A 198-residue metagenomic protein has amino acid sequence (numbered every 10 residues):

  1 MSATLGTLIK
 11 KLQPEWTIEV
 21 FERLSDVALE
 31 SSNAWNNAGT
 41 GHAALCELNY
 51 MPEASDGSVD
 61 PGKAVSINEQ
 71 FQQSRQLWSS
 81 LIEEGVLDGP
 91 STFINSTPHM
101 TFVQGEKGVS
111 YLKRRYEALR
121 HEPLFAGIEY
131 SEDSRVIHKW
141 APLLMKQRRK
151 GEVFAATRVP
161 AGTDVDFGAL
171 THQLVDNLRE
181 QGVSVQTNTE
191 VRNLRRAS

Functional and structural regions predicted by a protein language model:
S2: N-terminal Rossmann-fold NAD(P) dinucleotide-binding loop
K10-A34: Glycine-rich FAD pyrophosphate-binding loop
F21, F102-V103, P160: Short hydrophobic segments within beta-strands
S25-L48, A126-I128, R148-E152: Beta1-alpha1 glycine-rich phosphate/pyrophosphate-binding loop at the start of Rossmann-like nucleotide-binding domains
G39-K139: Dinucleotide-binding Rossmann-like beta1-alpha1 core, especially the glycine-rich loop that anchors the ADP
A155-S198: Helical element adjacent to the flavin cofactor pocket in flavoenzyme catalytic cores
